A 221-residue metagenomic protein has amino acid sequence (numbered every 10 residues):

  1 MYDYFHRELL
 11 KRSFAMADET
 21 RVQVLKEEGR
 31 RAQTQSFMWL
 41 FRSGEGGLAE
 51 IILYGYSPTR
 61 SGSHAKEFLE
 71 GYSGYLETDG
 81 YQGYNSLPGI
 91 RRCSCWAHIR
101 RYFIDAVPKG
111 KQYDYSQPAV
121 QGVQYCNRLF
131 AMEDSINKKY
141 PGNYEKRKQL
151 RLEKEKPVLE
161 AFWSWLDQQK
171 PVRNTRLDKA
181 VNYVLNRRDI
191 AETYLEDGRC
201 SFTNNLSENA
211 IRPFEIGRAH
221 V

Functional and structural regions predicted by a protein language model:
M1-R218: Catalytic center-proximal scaffold of phosphoryl-transfer enzymes
